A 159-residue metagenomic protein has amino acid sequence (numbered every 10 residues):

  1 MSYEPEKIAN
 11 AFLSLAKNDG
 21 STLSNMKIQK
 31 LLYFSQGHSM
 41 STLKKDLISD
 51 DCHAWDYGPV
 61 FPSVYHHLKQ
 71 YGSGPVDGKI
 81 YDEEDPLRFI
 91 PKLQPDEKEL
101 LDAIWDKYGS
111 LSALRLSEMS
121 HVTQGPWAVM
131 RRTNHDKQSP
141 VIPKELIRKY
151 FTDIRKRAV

Functional and structural regions predicted by a protein language model:
M1-V159: Domain-edge interaction signal
